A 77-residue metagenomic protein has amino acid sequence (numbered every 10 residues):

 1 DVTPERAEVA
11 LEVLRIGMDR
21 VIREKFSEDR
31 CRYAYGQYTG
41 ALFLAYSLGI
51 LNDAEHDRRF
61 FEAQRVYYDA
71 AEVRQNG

Functional and structural regions predicted by a protein language model:
D1-G77: Acidic, Ser/Pro/Thr-rich low-complexity regulatory regions and the short amphipathic helical interaction modules they
